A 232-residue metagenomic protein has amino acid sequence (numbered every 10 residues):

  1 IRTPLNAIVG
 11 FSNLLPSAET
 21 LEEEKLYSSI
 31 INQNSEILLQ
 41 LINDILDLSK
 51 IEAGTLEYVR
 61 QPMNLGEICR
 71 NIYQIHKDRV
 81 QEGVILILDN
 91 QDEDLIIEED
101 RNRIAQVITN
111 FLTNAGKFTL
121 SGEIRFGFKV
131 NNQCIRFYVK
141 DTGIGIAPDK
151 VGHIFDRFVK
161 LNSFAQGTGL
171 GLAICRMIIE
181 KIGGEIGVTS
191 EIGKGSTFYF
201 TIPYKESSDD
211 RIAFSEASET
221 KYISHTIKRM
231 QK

Functional and structural regions predicted by a protein language model:
G10, I146-F158: Short conserved segment of the HATPase_c
P16-E22: Short acidic helix/loop segment immediately C-terminal to the autophosphorylated histidine in two-component histidine
Q33-L38: Short alpha-helical segment of the dimerization/phosphotransfer core of two-component systems
S49-R60: Helix-loop junction within the histidine kinase core
V59-Q74, I87, A105: A conserved beta-strand-to-alpha-helix junction within the catalytic ATP-binding
G171, C175: Short alpha-helical Gxxx[C/S/T] motif in the catalytic ATP-binding
